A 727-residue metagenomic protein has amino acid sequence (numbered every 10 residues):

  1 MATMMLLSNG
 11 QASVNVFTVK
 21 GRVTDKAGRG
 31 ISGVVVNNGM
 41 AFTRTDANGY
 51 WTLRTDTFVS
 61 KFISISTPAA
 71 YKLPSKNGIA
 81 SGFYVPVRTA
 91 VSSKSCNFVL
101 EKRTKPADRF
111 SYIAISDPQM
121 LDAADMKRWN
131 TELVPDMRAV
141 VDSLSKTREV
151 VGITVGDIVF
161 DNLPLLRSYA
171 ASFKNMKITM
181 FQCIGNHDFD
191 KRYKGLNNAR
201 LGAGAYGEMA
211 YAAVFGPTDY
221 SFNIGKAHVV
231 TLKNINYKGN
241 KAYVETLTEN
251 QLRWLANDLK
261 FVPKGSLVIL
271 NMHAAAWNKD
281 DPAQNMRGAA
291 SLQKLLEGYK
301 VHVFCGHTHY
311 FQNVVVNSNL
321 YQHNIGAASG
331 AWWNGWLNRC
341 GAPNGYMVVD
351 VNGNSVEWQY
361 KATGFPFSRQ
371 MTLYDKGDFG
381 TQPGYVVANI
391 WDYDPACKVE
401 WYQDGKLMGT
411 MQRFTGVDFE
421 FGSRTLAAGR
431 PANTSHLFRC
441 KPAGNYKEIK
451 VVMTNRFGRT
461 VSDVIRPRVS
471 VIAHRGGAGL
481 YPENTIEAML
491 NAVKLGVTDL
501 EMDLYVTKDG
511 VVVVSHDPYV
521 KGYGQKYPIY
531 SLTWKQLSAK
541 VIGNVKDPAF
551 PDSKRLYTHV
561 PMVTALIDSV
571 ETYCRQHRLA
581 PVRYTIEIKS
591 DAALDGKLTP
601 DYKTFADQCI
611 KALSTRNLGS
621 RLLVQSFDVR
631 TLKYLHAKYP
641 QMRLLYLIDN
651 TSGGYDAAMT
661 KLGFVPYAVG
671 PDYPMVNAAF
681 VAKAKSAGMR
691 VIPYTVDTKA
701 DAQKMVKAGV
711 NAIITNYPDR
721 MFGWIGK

Functional and structural regions predicted by a protein language model:
S13-S32: Structural motif
V14-T18, T57, K72-L166: N-terminal active-site segment of His-dependent metallophosphoesterases
G33-N38, V399-W401: Hydrophobic beta-strand segments
M40-D56, R413, D418-F419: Short, acidic Ser/Thr/Gly-rich low-complexity loop/linker segments typical of extracellular and cell-surface proteins
A69-K76, G82, L163-K264, A283-F304 (+1 more regions): Extended active-site neighborhood of metal-dependent phosphoesterases/phosphodiesterases
L320-Y393, C397-Q403, S435-G444, E448-F457: Binuclear metal-dependent phosphoesterase catalytic core
A388, D463-K727: Phosphate-group recognition and catalysis centered on beta-loop-alpha active-site segments
V417-C440: Aromatic sugar-binding surface patches on proteins that engage polysaccharides or sugar-phosphate polymers
